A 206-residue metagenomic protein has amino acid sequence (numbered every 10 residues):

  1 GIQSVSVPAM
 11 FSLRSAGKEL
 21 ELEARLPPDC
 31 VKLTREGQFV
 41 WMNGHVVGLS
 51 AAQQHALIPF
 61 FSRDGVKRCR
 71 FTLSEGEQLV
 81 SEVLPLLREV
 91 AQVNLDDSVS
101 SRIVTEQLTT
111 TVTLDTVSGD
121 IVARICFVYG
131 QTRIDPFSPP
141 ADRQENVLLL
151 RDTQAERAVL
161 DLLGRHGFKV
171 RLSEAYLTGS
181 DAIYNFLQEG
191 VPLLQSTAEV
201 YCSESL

Functional and structural regions predicted by a protein language model:
G1-L206: Accessory nucleic-acid engagement and inter-domain coupling regions that lie outside the RecA/P-loop ATPase cores
